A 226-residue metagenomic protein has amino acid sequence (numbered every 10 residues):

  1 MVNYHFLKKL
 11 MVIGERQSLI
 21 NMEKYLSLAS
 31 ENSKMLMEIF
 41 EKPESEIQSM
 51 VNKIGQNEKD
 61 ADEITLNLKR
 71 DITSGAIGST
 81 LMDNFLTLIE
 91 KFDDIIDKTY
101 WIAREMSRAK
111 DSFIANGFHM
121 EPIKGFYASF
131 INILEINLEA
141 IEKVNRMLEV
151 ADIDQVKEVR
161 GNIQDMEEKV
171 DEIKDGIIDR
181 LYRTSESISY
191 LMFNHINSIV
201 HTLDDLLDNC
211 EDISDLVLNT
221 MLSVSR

Functional and structural regions predicted by a protein language model:
M1-R226: Cytosolic, long alpha-helical scaffolding segments
